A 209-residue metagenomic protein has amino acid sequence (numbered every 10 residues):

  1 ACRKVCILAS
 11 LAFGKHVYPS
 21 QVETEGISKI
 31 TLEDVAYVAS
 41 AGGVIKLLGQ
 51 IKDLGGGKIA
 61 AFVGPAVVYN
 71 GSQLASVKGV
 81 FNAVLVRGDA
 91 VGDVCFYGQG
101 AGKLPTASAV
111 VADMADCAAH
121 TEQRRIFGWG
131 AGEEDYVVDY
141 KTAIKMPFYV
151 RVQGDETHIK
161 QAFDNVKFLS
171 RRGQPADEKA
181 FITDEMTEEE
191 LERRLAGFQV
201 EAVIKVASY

Functional and structural regions predicted by a protein language model:
A1-S76, F81-A83, G102: Substrate-binding/catalytic subdomain of NAD(P)-dependent oxidoreductase enzymes
F13-H16, E23-K29, V110, L169 (+1 more regions): Short, exposed beta-strand "edge-strand" segments with a Pro/Gly-rich flavor and a Y/T-containing core
V35-K46, D93-A101, F163-P175: Short secondary-structure transition/capping segments
A60-Q153: Catalytic, metal-anchored helix/loop core of enzyme active sites in primary metabolism
M114-Y209: A conserved regulatory-domain signal marking ACT and ACT-like small-molecule sensing domains and adjacent regulatory
